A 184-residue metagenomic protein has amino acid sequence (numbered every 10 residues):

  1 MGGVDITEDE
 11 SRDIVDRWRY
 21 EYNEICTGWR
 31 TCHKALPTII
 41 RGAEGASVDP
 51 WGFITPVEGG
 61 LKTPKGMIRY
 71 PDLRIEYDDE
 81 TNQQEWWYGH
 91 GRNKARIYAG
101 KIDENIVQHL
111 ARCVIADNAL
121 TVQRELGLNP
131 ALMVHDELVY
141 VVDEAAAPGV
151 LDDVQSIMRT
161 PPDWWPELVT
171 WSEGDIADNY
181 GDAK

Functional and structural regions predicted by a protein language model:
M1-K184: Conserved catalytic core of nucleotide polymerization and phosphodiester-bond processing enzymes
